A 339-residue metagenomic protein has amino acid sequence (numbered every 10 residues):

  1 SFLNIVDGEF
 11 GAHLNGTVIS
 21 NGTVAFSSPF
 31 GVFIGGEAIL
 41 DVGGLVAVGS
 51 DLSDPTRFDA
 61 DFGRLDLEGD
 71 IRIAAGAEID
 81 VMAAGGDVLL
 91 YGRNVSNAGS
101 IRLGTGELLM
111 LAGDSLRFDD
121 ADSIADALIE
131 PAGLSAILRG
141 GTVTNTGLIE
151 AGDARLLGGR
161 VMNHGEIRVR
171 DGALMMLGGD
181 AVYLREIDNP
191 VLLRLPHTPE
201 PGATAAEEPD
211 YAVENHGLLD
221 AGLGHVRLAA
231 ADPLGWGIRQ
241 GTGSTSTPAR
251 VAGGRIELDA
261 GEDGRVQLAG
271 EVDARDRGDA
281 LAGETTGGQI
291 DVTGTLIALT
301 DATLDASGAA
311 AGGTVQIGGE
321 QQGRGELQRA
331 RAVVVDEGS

Functional and structural regions predicted by a protein language model:
S1-S339: Extracellular and secretory-pathway beta-repeat/beta-biased strand scaffolds
